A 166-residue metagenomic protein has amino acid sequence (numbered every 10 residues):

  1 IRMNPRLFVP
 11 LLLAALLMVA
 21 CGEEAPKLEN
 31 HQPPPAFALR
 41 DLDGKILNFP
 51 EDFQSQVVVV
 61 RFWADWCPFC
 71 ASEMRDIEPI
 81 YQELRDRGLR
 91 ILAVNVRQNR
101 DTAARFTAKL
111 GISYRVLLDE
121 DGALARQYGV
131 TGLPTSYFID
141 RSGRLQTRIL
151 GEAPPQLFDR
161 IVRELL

Functional and structural regions predicted by a protein language model:
I1-R40, L157-V162: N-terminal targeting signals for export/organelle localization
F37-V58: A short beta-strand-turn-helix
Q56-V58, W63-W66, G132: Short pre-active-site segment immediately N-terminal to redox-active cysteine/selenocysteine motifs in thiol-based
R61, A93, Y137-F138: Hydrophobic beta-strand core positions in alpha/beta domains
A71-L110, E120-R126: Structural microenvironment flanking redox-active thiols in thiol-disulfide oxidoreductases
R105-I112, E120-L165: Thiol/disulfide oxidoreductase modules built on the thioredoxin-like
